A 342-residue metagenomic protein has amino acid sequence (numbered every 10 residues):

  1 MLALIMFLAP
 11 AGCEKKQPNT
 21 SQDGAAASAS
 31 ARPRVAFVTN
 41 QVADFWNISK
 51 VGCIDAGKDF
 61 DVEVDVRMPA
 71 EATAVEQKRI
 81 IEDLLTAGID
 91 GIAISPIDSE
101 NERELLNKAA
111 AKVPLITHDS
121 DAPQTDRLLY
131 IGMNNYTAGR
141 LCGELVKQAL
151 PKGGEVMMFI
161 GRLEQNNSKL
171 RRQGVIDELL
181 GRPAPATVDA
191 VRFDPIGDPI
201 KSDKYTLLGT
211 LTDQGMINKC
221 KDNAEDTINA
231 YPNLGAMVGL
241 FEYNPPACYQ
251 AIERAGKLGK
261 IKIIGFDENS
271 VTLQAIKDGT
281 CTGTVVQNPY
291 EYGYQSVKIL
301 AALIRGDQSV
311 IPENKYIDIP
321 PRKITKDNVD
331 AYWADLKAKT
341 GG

Functional and structural regions predicted by a protein language model:
M1-A3: Sec-dependent signal peptide recognition, specifically the positively charged N-region followed immediately by
I5-F7, T20: Intrinsic structural disorder/low-complexity segments
L8-G12: C-terminal motif of bacterial Sec signal peptides marking the signal peptidase cleavage site
C13-G342: A residue-level marker of the well-folded mature domains of exported/periplasmic proteins
